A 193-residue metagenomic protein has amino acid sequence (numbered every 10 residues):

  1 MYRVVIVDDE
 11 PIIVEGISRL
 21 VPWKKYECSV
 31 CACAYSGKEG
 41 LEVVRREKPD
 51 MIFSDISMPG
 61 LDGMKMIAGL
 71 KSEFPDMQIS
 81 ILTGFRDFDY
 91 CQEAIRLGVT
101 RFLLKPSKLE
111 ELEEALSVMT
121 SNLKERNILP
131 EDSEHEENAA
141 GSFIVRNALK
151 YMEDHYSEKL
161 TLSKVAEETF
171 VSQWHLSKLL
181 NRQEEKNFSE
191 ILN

Functional and structural regions predicted by a protein language model:
Y2-I13, I17-S18, I52: Conserved acidic segment of CheY-like receiver
K25-V30: A generic structural motif
C31-K38: Conserved Asp/Asn-Gly motif in the active-site loop of CheY-like receiver
L41-N127: CheY-like receiver
E47, P106, H155-K159, N187-F188: Short helix/strand-capping hinge loops at secondary-structure junctions that flank key functional elements
S121-F143: CheY-like receiver
S133, Y151, K159-L192: Basic/polar phosphate-binding segments, predominantly the helix-turn-helix DNA-binding elements of transcriptional
A140-A148, L192-N193: N-terminal positioning helix adjacent to the helix-turn-helix/winged-helix DNA-binding module
